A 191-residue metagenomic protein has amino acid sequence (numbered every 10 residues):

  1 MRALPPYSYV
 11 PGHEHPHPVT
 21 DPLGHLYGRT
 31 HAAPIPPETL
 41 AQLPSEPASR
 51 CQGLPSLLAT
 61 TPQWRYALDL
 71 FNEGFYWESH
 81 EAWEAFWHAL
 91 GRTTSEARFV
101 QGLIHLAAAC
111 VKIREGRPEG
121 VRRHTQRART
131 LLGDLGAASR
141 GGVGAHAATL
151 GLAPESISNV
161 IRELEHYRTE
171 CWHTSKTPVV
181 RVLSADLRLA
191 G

Functional and structural regions predicted by a protein language model:
M1-E78, W83-L90, A137-G191: N-terminal alpha-helical interaction modules that lie
G53, T60, S95, V100-G102: Start-of-helix signal in alpha-solenoid helical-repeat scaffolds, especially tetratricopeptide repeats
L68, L103-C110: Residue-level recognition of tetratricopeptide repeat
W77, E81-E84, I104-A107, Q126 (+1 more regions): Generic structural signal for well-ordered, non-membrane alpha-helices
W77-E78, A97, E119-R123: Short, solvent-exposed positions on alpha-helices
R117-A137: TPR/TPR-like (Sel1-like) alpha-helical repeat modules
